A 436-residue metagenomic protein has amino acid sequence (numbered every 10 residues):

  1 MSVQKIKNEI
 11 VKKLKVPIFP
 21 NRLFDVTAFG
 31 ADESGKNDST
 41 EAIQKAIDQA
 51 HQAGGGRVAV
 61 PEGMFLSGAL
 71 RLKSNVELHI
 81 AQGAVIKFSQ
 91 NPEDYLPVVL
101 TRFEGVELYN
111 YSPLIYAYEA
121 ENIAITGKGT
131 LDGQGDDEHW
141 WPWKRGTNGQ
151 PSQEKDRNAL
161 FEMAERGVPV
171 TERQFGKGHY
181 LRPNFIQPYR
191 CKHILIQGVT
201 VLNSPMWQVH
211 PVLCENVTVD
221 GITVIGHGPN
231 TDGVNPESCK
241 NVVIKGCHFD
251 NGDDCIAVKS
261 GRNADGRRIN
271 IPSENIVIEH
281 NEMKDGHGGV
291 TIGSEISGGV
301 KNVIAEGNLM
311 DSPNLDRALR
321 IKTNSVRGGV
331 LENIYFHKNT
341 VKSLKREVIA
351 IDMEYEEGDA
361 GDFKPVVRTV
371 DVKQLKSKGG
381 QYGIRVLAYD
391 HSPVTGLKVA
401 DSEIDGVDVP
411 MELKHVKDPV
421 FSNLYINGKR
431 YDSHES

Functional and structural regions predicted by a protein language model:
M1-S436: Extracellular/periplasmic carbohydrate-active domains that bind, remodel, or depolymerize complex polysaccharides
